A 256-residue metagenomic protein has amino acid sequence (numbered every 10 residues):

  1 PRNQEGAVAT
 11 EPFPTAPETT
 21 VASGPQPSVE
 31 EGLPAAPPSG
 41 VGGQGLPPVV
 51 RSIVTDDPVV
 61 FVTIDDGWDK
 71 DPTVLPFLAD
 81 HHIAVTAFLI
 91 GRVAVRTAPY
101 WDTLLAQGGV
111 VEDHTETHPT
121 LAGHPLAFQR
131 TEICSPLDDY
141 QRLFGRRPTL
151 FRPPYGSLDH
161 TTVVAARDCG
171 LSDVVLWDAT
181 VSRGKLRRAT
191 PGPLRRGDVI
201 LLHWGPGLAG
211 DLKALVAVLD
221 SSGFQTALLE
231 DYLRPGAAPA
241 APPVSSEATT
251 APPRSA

Functional and structural regions predicted by a protein language model:
P1-P12: C-terminal region of N-terminal signal peptides and the immediate post-cleavage residues of exported proteins
T10, P14-V21: Extracellular mucin-like PTS domains
P27, G45-T55, D80-H81, V95-R96 (+1 more regions): C-terminal domain-boundary segment and adjacent tail
V29-T120, D139: Active-site beta->alpha N-cap acidic-glycine motif
V60-I64, V85-L89, V110-D113, T149-R152 (+3 more regions): Structural recognition of the beta-strand scaffold that forms the well-ordered cores of secreted hydrolase catalytic
G67-K70, L89-A98, P119-A127, R152-L158 (+2 more regions): Acidic-and-aromatic substrate-binding clefts and catalytic sites of carbohydrate-active enzymes
A79-A84, V110, L126-D159, P191-L201: CE4/NodB-like, metal-dependent polysaccharide N-deacetylase domain that modifies extracellular/periplasmic N-acetylated
R147, S157-R196, F224-G236: His/Asp/Glu-enriched short active-site or ligand-binding loop at hydrolase and phosphoryl-transfer sites
